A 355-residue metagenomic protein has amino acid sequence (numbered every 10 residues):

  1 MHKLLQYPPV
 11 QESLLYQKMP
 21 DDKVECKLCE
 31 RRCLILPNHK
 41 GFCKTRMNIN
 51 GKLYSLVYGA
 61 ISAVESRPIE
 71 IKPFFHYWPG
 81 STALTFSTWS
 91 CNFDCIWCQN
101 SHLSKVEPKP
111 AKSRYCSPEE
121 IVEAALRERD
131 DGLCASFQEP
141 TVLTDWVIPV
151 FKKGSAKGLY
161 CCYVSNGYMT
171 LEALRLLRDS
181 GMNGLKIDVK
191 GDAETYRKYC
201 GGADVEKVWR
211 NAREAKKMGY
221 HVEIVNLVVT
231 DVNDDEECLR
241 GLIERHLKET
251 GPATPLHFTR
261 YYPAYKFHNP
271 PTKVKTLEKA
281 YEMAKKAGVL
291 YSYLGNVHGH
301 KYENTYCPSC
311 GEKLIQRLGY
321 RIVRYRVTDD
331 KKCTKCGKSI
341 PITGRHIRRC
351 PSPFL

Functional and structural regions predicted by a protein language model:
M1-P37, V232-L355: Auxiliary Fe-S-binding modules of radical SAM enzymes
M1-S81: Flexible, acidic/Gly-rich N-terminal and inter-domain linker regions that tether and position cofactor-handling modules
L28, F42-T45, S90-F93, W97 (+2 more regions): Short, cysteine/histidine-rich loop/knuckle motifs that typically chelate Zn2+
R32-L56, N100-P110, L314-R321, P341-H346: Iron-sulfur (Fe-S) cluster-binding segments and ferredoxin-like electron-carrier domains, especially [2Fe-2S]
N48-G184, D192-A193, C350-L355: Conserved Radical SAM active-site core
S104-K105, F137-V142, G167-A173, N183-G202 (+2 more regions): Conserved radical SAM core fold
L126-S155, T195-W209, N226-G241, L247-K248: Conserved glycine-rich "GG(E/T)P / GGGxP" loop and the immediately following alpha-helix in the radical SAM core
G132-C134, Y160-C162, G184-K186, H221-E223 (+2 more regions): Structural preference for beta-strand elements that scaffold enzyme active sites
